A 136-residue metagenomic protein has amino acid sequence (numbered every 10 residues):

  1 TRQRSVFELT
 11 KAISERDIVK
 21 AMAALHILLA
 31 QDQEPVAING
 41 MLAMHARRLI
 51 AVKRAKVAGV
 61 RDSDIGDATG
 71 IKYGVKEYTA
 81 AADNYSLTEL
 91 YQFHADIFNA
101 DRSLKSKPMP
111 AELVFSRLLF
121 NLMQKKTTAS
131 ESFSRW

Functional and structural regions predicted by a protein language model:
T1-E89, K126: Small-residue-rich helix-loop
A30-K53, E89-W136: Amphipathic alpha-helical interaction/assembly segments
